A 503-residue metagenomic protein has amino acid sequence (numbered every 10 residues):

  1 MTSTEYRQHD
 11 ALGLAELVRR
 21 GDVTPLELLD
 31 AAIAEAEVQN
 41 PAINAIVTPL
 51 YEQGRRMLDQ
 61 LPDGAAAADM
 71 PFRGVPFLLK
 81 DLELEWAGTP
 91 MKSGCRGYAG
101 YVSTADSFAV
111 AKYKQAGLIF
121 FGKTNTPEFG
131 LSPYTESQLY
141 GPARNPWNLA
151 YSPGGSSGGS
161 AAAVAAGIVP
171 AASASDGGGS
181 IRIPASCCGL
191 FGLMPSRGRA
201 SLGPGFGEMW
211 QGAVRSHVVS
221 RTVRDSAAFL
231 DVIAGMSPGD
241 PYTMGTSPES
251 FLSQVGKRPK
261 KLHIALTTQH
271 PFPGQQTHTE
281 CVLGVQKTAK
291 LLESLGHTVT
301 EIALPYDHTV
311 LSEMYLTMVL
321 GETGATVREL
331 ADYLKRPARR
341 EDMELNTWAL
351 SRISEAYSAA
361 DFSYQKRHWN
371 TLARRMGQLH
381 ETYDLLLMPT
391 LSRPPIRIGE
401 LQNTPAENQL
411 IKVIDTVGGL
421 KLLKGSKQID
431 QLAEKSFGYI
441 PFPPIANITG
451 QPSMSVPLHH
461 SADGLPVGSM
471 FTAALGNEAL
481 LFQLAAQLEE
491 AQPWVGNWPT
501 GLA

Functional and structural regions predicted by a protein language model:
M1-D59, T268, S294-G296, D463 (+1 more regions): An N-terminal boundary/leader segment
D22-D30, D59, S107, T279-A303 (+2 more regions): Acyltransferase
G54-R56, G64-Q138: Acidic/His- and Gly-rich active-site-bordering loop/insert found across diverse amide/peptide-bond hydrolases
A67, F72-S93, S253-T267, L320-G377 (+3 more regions): Short helix-loop capping/hinge segments that flank enzyme active sites or metal/cofactor-binding pockets
A105-S237, Q451-H459, D463-G468: Short glycine/serine-rich loop segments
M194-T288, Y306, Y333, A491-A503: A short helix-breaking turn/cap at a secondary-structure junction
S426-S453: Alpha-helix-centered segments that form part of catalytic cores
